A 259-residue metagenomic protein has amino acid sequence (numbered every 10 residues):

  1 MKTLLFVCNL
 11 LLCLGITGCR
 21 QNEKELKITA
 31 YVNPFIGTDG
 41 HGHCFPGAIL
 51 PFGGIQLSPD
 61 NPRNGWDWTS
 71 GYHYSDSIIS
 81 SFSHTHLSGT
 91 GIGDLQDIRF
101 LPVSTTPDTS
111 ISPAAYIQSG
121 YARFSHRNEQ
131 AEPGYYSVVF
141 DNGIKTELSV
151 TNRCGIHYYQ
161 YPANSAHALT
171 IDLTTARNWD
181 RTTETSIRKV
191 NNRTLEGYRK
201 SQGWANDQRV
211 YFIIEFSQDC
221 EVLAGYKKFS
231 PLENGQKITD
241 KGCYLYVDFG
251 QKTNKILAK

Functional and structural regions predicted by a protein language model:
M1-K24: Bacterial Sec-dependent N-terminal signal peptides
E23-K259: Accessory carbohydrate-recognition regions in carbohydrate-active enzymes
